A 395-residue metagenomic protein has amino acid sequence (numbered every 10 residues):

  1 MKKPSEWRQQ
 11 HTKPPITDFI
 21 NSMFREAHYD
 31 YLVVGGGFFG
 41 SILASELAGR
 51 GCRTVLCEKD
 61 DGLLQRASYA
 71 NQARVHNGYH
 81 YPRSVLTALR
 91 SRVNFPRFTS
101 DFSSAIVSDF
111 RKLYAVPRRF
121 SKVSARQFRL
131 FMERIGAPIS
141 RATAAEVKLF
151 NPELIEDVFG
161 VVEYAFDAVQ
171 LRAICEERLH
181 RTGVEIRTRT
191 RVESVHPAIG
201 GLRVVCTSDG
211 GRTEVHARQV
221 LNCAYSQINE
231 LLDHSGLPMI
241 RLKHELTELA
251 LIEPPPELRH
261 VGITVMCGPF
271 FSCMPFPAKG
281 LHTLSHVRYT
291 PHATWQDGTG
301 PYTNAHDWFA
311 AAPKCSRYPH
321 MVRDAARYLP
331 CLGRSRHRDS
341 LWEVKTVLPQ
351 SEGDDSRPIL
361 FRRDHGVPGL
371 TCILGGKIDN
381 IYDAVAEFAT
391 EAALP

Functional and structural regions predicted by a protein language model:
D30-V55: N-terminal Rossmann-like FAD-binding beta1-loop-alpha1 element of flavoenzymes
A48-Y69: Glycine-rich FAD pyrophosphate-binding loop
L64, T213-V265, P277-G280, P395: Central helical "cap/lid" subdomain
Q72-K148, P152-I155, F309: Dinucleotide-binding Rossmann-like beta1-alpha1 core, especially the glycine-rich loop that anchors the ADP
A115-T188, S194-G200, S351-R363: Flavin (FAD/FMN) cofactor-binding and adjacent substrate-gating region of FAD-dependent oxidoreductase domains
Q170, R323-P395: C-terminal catalytic lobe of FAD-dependent flavoproteins
S194-E214: Conserved beta-strand-loop-beta-strand element in the redox core of flavoprotein oxidoreductases
H292-K345: Flavin-binding catalytic cores
